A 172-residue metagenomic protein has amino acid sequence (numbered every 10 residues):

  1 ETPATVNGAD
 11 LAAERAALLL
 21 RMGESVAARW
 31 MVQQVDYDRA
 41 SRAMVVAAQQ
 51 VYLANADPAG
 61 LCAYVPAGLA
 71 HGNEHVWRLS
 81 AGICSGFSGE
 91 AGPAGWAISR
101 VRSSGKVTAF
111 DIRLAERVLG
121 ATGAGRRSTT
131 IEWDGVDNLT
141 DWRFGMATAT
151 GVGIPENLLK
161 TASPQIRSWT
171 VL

Functional and structural regions predicted by a protein language model:
E1-T5, W30-A40, V65-E74, S99-V107 (+1 more regions): Solenoid-like repeat scaffolds
A4-V26: Alpha-helical segment of the N-proximal tetratricopeptide repeat
T5-A12, Y37-V46, H71-L79, P93 (+1 more regions): Generic helix N-cap/helix-start motif at coil->alpha-helix transitions
A9, R21-M22, R29-Q34, V46-A47: Outer-membrane beta-barrel channel domains
A13, A17-L20, Y52-A54, G86-F87: Hydrophobic/aromatic side-chain positions at a characteristic register within alpha-helices of tetratricopeptide repeats
S25-A28, P58-C62, A91-A97: Solenoid-repeat scaffolds in large eukaryotic assemblies
W77, A81-S85, E90-S99, S103-R127: Extended, regular secondary-structure scaffolds
I112-L172: Long, internal scaffold/assembly segments composed of regular secondary structure
